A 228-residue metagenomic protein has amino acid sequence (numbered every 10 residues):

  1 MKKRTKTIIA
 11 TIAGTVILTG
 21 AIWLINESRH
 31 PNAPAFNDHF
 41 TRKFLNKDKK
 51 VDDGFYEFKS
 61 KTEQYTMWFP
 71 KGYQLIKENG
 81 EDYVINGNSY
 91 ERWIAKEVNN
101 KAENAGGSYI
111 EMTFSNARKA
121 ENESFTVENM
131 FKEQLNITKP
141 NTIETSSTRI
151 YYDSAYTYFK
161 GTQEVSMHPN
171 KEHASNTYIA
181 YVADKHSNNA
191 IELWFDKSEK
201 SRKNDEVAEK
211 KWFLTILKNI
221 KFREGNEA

Functional and structural regions predicted by a protein language model:
M1-Y90, F195-A228: N-terminal targeting sequences that direct proteins away from the cytosol to non-cytosolic compartments
V51-E57, S89-E91, I150-S166: Short, hydrophobic/aromatic-rich segments at coil-to-beta transitions
T62-N129: Secretory pathway targeting signatures of secreted, lumenal, and periplasmic proteins
G72-D82, K132-D153: Short secondary-structure junctions
G80, T113-N116, E144-I150, T162-S166: Short amphipathic beta-strand and strand-loop transition segments with alternating hydrophobic
N122-E133, A208-W212: Short amphipathic alpha-helical segments
V127-N141, Y158-G161, T177: Extracytoplasmic/periplasmic ligand-binding sensor domains of two-pass membrane signal-transduction receptors
Y152-A228: Short, well-structured beta-strand
